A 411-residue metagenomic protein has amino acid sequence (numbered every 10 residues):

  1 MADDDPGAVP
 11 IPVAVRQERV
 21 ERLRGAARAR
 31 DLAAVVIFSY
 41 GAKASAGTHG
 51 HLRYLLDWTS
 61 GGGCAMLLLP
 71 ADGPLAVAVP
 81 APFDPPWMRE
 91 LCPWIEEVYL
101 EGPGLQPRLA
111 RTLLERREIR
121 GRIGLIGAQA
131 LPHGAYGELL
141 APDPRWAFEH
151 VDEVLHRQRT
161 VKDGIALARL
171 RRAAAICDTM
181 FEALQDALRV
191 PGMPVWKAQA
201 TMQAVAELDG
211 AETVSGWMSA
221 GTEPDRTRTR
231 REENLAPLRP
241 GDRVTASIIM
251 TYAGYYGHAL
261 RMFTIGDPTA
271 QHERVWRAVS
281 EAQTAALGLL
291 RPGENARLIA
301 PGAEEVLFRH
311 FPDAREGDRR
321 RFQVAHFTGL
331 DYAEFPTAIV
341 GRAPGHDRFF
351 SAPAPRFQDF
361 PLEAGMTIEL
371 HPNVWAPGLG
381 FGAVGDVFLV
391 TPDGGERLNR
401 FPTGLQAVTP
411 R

Functional and structural regions predicted by a protein language model:
M1-R411: Active-site neighborhoods and metal-handling regions in enzymes and metal-associated proteins
